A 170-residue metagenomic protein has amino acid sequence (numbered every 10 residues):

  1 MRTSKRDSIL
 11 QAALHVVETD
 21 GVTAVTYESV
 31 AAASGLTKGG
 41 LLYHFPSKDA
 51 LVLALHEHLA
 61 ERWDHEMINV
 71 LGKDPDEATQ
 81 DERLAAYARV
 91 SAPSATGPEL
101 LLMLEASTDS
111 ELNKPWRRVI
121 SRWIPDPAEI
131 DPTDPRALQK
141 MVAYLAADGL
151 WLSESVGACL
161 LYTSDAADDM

Functional and structural regions predicted by a protein language model:
S8, V16, V22-A50, A54: Helix-turn-helix
V52-L59, E66: Alpha-helical DNA-contacting segments of helix-turn-helix folds
E61-L100: Hydrophobic alpha-helical connector segments
D64-H65, S107-M141: Amphipathic alpha-helical packing segments from all-alpha helical-bundle domains
E99, T133-G157, S164: Hydrophobic alpha-helical segments that form the core of small-molecule binding pockets and/or dimer interfaces
Y162-M170: Single conserved hydrophobic/aromatic residue that forms the stacking wall/gate of nucleotide- or nucleobase-binding
